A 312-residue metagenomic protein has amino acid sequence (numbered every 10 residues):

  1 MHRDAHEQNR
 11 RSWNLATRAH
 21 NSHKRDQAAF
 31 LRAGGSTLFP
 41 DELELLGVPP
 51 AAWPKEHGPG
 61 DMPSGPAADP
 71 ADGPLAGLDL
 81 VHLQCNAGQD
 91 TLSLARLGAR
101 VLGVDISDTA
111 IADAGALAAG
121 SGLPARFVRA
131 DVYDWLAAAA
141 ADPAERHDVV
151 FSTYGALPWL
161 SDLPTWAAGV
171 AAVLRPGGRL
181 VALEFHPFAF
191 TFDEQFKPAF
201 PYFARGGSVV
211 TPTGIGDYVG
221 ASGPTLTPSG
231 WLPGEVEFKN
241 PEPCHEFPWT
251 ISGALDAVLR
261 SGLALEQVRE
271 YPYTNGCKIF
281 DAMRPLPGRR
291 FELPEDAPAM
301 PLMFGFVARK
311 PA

Functional and structural regions predicted by a protein language model:
M1-L75, Q89-S93: Conserved class I S-adenosyl-L-methionine
L78-A137: Class I SAM-dependent methyltransferase SAM/SAH-binding core
A137-V150: A short acidic, Gly/Pro-enriched loop at the edge of an enzyme's catalytic core that lines a small-molecule cofactor
D148-P164: A short SAM/SAH-binding and catalytic strip from SAM-dependent methyltransferases
P164-R179: A short glycine-rich, Lys/Arg-flanked "PGG" loop and its adjoining helix->strand segment in the class I
R179-W231: Conserved class I S-adenosyl-L-methionine
E184-F200, V236-G253: Acceptor-substrate binding/catalytic loop of class I
H245-V268: Short alpha-helix
